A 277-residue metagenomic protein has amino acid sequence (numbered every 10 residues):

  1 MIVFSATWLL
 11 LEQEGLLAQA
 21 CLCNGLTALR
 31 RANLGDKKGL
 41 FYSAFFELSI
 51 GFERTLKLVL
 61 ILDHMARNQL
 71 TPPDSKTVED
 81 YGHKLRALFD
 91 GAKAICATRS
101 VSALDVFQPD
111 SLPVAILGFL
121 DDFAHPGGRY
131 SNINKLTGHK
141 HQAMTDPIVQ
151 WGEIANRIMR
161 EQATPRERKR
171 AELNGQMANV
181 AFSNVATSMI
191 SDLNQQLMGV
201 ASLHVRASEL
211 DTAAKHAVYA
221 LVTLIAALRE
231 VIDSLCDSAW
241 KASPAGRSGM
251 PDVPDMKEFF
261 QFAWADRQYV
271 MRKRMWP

Functional and structural regions predicted by a protein language model:
M1-L48, V59-T77: Charged alpha-helical initiation segments
M1-W8, G138-P277: A cross-kingdom marker of C-terminal helix-rich interaction/assembly modules
W8, R31, K57-K135: Short non-catalytic regulatory patches outside canonical folded cores
C21-C23, C96, C236: Generic recognition of cysteine residues
D36, D63, D74, D80 (+11 more regions): Acidic-enriched, low-complexity/disordered segments with a strong bias for Aspartate over Glutamate
R54: Phosphate-binding glycine-rich loops of NTP-binding sites
